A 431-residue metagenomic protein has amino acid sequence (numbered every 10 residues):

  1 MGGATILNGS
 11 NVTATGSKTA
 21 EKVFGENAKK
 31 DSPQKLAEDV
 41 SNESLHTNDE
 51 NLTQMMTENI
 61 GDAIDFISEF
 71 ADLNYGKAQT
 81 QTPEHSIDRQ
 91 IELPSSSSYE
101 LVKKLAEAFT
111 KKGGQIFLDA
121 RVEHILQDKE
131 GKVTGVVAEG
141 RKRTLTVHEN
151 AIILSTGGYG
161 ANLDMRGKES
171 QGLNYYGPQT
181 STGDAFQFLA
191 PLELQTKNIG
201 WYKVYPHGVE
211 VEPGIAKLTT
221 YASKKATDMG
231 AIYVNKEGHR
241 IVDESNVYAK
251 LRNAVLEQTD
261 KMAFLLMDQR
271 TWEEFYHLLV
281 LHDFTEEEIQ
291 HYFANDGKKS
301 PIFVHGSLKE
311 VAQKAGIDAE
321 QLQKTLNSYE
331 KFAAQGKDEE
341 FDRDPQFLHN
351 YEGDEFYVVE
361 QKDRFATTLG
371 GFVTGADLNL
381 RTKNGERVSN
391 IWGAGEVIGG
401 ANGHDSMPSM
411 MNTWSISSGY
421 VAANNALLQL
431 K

Functional and structural regions predicted by a protein language model:
I6-Q115, A231-Y233, E237, R270: Conserved N-terminal/central alpha/beta ligand/cofactor-binding core
A14, L154-S155, G393: Redox-cofactor binding/interface segments in oxidoreductases and associated redox assembly factors
L93-N150, F186, A190-L192, F372: Helical element adjacent to the flavin cofactor pocket in flavoenzyme catalytic cores
H124-L126, K132, Q321-D405: A glycine-rich dinucleotide-binding beta-alpha-beta segment and adjacent secondary-structure elements that constitute
K142-R143, V147-E212, S409-N412, V421 (+1 more regions): Glycine-rich loop(s) and the adjacent beta-strand/alpha-helix scaffold that form part
T146, F275-H282, G370-K431: C-terminal structured subdomain/cap of oxidoreductase catalytic cores
F186-A190, Q195-K314: An anion/pyrophosphate-binding glycine-rich loop and adjacent beta-alpha core in soluble alpha-beta enzymes
A226-D228, A366-T368, P408: Short, small/polar residue-rich loop motifs at catalytic or cofactor-binding pockets
